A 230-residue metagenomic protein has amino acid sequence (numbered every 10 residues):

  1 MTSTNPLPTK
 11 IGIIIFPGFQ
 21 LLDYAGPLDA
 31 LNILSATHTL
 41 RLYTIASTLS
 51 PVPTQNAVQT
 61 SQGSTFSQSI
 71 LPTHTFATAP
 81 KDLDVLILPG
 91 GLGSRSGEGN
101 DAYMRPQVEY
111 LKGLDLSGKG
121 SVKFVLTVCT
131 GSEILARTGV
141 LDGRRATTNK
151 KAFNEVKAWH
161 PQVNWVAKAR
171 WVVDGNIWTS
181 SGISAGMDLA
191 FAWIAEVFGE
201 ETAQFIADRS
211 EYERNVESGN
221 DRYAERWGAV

Functional and structural regions predicted by a protein language model:
M1-V125, E133-R137, N154, W159 (+2 more regions): Extended, subdomain-level signal for the structured scaffold at the beginning of enzyme domains
K119-F124, V140-R145, N176: Short active-site oxyanion
V125-L126, T147, V166, W178: Structural detector of well-ordered beta-strand residues that form the stable sheet scaffold of enzyme domains
G139-E155: Short, glycine-/small-residue-rich phosphate/pyrophosphate-handling segment
W165-D174: The feature captures the short pre-catalytic strand/loop hairpin that immediately precedes and shapes the active-site
N176-G182: A short glycine-threonine-serine/GTX helix/turn-capping micro-motif
